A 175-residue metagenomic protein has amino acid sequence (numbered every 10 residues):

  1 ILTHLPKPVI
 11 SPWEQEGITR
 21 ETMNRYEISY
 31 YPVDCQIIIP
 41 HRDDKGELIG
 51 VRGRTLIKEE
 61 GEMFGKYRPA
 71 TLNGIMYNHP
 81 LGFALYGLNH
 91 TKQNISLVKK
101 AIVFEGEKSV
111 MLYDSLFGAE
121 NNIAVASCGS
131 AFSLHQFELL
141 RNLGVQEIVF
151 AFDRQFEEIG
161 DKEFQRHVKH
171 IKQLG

Functional and structural regions predicted by a protein language model:
I1-K45, K92-I95: TOPRIM metal-binding catalytic domain and adjacent DNA-binding surface shared by DnaG-type primases
P6-K7, G106, S133, F164: Generic non-transmembrane alpha-helix signal with a bias for helix starts/N-cap capping motifs
I10, F137-L140, Q165-K169: Short amphipathic alpha-helical segments and helix-helix/interface helices
P32-G144: Phosphate-handling DNA/RNA-contact segment within nucleic-acid enzymes
V103, Q146-G160: Acidic beta-strand-to-loop metal/phosphate-binding motif
A124-V125, I148, G175: Hydrophobic anchor at the start of a short beta-strand that flanks the dinucleotide cofactor-binding loop
G160-L174: Short, aromatic/basic amphipathic alpha-helical patches
